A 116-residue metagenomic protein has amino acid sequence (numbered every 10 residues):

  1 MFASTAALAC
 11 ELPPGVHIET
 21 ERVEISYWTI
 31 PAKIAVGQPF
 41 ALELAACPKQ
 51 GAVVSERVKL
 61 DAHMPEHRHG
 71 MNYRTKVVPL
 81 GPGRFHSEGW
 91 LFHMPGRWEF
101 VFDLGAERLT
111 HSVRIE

Functional and structural regions predicted by a protein language model:
L8-E116: Contiguous segments within soluble domain cores/interaction surfaces
